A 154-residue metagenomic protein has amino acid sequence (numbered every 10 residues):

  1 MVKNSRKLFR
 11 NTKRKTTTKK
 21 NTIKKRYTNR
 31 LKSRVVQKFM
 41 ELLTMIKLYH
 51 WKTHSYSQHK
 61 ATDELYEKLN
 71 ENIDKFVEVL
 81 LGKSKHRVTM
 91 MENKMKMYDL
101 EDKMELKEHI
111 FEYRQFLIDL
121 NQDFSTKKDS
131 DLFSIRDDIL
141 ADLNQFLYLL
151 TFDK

Functional and structural regions predicted by a protein language model:
M1-S33: Arg/Lys-rich, intrinsically disordered low-complexity tails that mediate electrostatic binding and condensation
T28-V36, L42, D102-L106: Disorder-to-helix initiation segments
R34, K38, A61-E64, K68 (+2 more regions): Alpha-helical initiation/capping and key positions within long helical/coiled-coil segments
Q37-W51, E71-D74, E78, F111-Q122 (+2 more regions): Generic structural signal for well-ordered, non-membrane alpha-helices
E41-E64, D123-D129: Helix-loop segments that flank and shape redox-cofactor active sites
K60-T89: Conserved alpha-helical segments that form or flank metal/cofactor-binding pockets of metalloenzymes
M95-L150: Acidic/histidine-rich alpha-helical segments that form the ligand environment of transition-metal centers
